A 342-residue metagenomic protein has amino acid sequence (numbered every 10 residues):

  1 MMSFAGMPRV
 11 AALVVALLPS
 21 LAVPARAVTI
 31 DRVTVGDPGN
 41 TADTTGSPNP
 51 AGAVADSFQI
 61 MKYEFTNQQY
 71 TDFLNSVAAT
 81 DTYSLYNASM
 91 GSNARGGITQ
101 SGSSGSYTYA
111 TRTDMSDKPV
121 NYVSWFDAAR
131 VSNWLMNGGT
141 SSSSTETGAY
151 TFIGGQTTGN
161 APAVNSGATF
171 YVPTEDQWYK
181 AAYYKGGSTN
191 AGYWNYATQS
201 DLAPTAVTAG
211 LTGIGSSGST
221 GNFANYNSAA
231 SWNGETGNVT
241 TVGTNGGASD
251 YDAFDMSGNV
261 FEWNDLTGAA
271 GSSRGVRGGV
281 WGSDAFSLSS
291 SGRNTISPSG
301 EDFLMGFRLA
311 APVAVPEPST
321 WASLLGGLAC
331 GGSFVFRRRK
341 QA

Functional and structural regions predicted by a protein language model:
M2-A12: Bacterial N-terminal signal peptides that target proteins for export
A11-S20: Bacterial N-terminal signal peptides
A27, G246-S249, A269-V315: Disulfide-stabilized, aromatic/cysteine-rich ligand-recognition loop
A27-T45, G159-A163, G167-V172: GGW-centered surface loops in extracellular recognition modules
A51, D114-S116, N160-N165, A209-T212 (+1 more regions): Short, well-ordered junction/capping motifs at the entry into regular secondary structure
G52, Q59-E175, A181-V207, A269: Active-site microenvironments of metalloenzymes and redox enzymes
E317-V335: A short, hydrophobic C-terminal helix/tail in secreted or cell-surface proteins
R339-A342: Short, charged juxtamembrane terminal tails flanking transmembrane helices
